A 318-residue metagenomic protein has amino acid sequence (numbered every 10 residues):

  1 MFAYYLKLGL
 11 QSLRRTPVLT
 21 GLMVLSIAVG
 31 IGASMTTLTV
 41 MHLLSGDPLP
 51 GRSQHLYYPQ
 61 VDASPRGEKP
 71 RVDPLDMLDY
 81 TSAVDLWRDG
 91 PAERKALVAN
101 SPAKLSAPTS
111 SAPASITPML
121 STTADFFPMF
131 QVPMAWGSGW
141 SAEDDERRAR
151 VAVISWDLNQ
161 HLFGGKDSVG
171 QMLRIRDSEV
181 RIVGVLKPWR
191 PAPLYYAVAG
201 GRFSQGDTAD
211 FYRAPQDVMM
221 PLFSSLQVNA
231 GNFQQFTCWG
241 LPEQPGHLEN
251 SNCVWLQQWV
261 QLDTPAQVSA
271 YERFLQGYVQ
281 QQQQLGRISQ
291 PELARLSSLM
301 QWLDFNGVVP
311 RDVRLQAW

Functional and structural regions predicted by a protein language model:
F2-R14, S82, L86: A short amphipathic helical element positioned immediately N-terminal to and/or at the very start of a transmembrane
L13, M35, L44, P59 (+7 more regions): Generic structural signal for small/hydrophobic residues in well-ordered secondary structure, especially within
T16-P48: Short, strongly hydrophobic transmembrane alpha-helices
T37-S106, P113, N252-Q257: Membrane-proximal extracellular/periplasmic loop immediately following the first transmembrane helix
M77, I116, L120-S121, A152-V153: Short aromatic/basic micro-patch
P102, P108-F126, F130-P133: Long, compositionally biased stretches
A124-G139, R150-Q316: Mid-to-C-terminal secondary-structure elements that act as membrane-proximal/extracytoplasmic interface segments
S141-A142, R147: Short N-terminal edge-element motif at the start of the domain
